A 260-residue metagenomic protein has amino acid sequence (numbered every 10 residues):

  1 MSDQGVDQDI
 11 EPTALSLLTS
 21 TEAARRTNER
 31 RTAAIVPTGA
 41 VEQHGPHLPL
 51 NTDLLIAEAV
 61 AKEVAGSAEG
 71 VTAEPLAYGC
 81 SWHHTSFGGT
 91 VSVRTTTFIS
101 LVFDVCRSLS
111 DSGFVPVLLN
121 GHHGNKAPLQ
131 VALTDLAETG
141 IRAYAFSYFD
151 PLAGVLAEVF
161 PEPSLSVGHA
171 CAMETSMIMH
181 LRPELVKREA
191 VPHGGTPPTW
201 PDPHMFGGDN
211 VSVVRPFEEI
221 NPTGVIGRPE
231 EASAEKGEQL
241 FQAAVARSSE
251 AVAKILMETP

Functional and structural regions predicted by a protein language model:
S2-P116, H123-P260: Extended, histidine- and acidic-residue-enriched regions that form the cofactor-binding/catalytic faces
